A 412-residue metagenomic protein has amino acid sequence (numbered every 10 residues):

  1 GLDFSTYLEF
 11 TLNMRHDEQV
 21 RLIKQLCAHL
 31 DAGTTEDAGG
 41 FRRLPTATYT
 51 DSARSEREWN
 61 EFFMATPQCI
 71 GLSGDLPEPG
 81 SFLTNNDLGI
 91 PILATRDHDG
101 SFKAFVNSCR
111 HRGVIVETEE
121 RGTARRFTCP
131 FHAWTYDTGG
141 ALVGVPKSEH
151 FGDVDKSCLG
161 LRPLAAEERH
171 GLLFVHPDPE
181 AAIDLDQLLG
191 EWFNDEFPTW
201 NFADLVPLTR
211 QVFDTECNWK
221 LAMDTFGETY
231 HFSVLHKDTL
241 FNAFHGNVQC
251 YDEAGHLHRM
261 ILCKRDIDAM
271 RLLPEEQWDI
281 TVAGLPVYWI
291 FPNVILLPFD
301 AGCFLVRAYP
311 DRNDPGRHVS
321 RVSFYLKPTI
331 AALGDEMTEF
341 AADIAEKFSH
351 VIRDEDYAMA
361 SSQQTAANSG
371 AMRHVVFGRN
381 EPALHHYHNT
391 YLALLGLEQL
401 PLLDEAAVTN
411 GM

Functional and structural regions predicted by a protein language model:
L2-S5: Extreme N-terminal basic, low-complexity initiation segments that serve as generic localization/processing leaders
Y7-E119, L164-E167: N-terminal pre-ligand scaffold of iron-sulfur
L8-N13, E18, T95-R96, S101 (+2 more regions): C-terminal catalytic domain of Rieske-type non-heme iron oxygenases
F10, D75-P179, I183-E191: Rieske [2Fe-2S] iron-sulfur-binding domain
L26-T34, T138, W192-P198, I280: Short, flexible segments with low predicted structural confidence
P45-T46, G71-L72, D155, D184 (+1 more regions): Short, solvent-exposed coil/turn linker segments
F63-M64, H111, T138, G227 (+2 more regions): Residues at helix-coil transition
M64-L76, V145-H150, Y288-P292: Short Pro/Gly-enriched beta-strand edge/turn motifs at strand-loop
